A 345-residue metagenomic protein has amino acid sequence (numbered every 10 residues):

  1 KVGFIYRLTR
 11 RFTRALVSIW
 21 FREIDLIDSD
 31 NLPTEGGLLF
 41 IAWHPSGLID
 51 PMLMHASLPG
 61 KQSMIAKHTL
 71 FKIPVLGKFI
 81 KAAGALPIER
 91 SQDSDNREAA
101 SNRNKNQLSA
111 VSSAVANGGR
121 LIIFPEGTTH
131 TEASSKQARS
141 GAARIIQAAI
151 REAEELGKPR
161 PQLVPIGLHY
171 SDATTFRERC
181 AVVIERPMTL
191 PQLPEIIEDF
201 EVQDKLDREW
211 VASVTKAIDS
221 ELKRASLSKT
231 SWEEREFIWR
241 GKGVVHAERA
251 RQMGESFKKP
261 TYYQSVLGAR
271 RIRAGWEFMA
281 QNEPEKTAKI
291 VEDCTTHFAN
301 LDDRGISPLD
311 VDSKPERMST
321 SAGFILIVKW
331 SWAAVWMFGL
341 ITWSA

Functional and structural regions predicted by a protein language model:
K1-G37, P45-L48, S57-G60, T69 (+4 more regions): Membrane-interfacial terminal anchoring regions of lipid-handling membrane enzymes
L53-M54: Short active-site loop/helix that positions an aromatic residue
I65, I88, I184: Hydrophobic residues at beta-strand termini and immediately following loops that shape nucleotide-binding pockets
Q92, P125-T129, M188: Short, histidine-centered active-site or binding-site loop motifs used for metal coordination, general acid-base
Q92-E98: Polar-ligand-bearing catalytic/cofactor-coordination segments of membrane-embedded or membrane-tethered inner-membrane
L108, S112-A143: Catalytic-site beta-strand/loop segments enriched in glycine and acidic/polar residues
G141-R151: An active-site-proximal "capping" alpha-helix that borders the catalytic cofactor pocket
